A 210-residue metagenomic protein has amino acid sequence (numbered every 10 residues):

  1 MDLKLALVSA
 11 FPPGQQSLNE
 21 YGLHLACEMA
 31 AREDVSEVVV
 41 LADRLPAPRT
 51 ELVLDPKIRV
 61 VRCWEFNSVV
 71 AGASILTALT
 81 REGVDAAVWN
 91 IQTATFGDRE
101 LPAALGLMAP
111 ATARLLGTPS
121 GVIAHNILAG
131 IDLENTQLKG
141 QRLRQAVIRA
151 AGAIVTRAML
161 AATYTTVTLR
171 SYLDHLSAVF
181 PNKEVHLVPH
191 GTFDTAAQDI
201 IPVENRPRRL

Functional and structural regions predicted by a protein language model:
M1-P46, P56-I58, E82, L115-T118 (+2 more regions): N-terminal subdomain of nucleotide-sugar transferases
P46, L128, S171-L173: Alpha-helix capping/helix-boundary segments
P48-S74, A78-R81: Conserved nucleotide-sugar phosphate-binding/catalytic loop shared by glycosyltransferases and other
V61-R62, L76-A104, T118-G121: Short N-terminal targeting/anchoring amphipathic segment
L107-L115, L143-Y164: Membrane-proximal helix-turn-helix segments that form the acceptor-binding/catalytic region of lipid-linked
S120-I148: Acceptor-binding helix/loop patch of EC 2.4 sugar-transfer enzymes, predominantly nucleotide-sugar-dependent
R157-A161, L173-T192, I200: Helix-loop-beta element that forms the nucleotide-linked donor phosphate-binding surface in glycosyltransferases
E204-L210: Conserved donor-binding/catalytic core segment of Leloir-type glycosyltransferases
